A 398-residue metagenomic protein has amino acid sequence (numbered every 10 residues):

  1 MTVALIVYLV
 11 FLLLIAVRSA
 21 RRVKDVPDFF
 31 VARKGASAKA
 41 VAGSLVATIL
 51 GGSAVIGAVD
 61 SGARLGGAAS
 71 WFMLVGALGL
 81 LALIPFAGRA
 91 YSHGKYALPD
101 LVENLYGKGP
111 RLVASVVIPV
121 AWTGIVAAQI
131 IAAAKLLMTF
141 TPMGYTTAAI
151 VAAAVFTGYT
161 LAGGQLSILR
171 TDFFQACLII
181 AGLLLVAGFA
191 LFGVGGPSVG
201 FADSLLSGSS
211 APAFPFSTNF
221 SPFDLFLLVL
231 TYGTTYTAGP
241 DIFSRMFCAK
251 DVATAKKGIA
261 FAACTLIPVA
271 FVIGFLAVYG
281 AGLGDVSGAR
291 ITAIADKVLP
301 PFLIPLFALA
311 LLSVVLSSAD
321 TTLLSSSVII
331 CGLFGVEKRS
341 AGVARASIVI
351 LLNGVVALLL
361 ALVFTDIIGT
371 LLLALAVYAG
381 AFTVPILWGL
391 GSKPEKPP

Functional and structural regions predicted by a protein language model:
M1-F11, W71-L81, N219-T231, A308-A310: Alpha-helical transmembrane segments
M1-V55, T160-G163, A176, G182-G188 (+2 more regions): Membrane-interface "cap" regions at the ends of multi-pass membrane proteins
V3, I15, S19-R22, W122-V126 (+8 more regions): Hydrophobic alpha-helical segments and their helix-loop junctions in multi-pass secondary transporters
L5-V17, T48-I56, G76-G88, A153-L161 (+4 more regions): Central hydrophobic cores of alpha-helical transmembrane segments in multi-pass inner-membrane proteins across all
D25-A38, A42, L373-P398: C-terminal membrane-solvent junction of multi-pass transporters and transport-like membrane proteins
V31-A36, A40, G57-A68, E103 (+1 more regions): Loop-to-helix junctions at membrane interfaces in multi-pass transport proteins
A58, R64-A162, M246-L372: Helix-loop-helix junctions that connect adjacent transmembrane helices in secondary transporters/permeases, recognized
G163-F173, L390-P398: Membrane-helix interface "capping/anchor" motifs
